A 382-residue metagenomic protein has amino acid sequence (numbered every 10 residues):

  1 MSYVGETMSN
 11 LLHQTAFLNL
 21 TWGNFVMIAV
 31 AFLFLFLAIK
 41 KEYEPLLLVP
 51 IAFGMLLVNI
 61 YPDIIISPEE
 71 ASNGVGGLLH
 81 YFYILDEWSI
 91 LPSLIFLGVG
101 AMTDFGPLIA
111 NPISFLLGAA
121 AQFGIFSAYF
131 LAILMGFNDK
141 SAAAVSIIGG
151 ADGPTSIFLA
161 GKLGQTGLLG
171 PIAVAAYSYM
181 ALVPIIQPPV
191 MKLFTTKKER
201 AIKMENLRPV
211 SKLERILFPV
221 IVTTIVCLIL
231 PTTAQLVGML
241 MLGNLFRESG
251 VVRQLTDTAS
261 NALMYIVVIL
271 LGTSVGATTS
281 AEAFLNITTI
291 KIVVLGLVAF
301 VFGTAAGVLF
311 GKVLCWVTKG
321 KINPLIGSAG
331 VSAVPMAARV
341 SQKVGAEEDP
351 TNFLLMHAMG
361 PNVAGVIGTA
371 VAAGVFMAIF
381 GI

Functional and structural regions predicted by a protein language model:
M1-G74: N-terminal alpha-helical transmembrane segments of multi-pass membrane transport and channel/translocase proteins
F34, L57, L85-I109, G243-F246 (+1 more regions): Hydrophobic transmembrane alpha-helices of secondary-active transporters and Na+-translocating membrane complexes
I39-L48, S67, Y81-F82, M102-L117 (+4 more regions): Interfacial helix-loop-helix linkers and transmembrane-helix boundary segments in multi-pass membrane proteins
W88, F96-M102, L117-S127, L131 (+3 more regions): Alpha-helical membrane segments and immediately flanking helix-loop junctions that form or couple to the substrate/ion
L108-Y129, S280-G307, A358-N362: Entry/N-cap segments of selected transmembrane alpha helices and their immediately preceding amphipathic helices
G167-I185, L295-G303, I326-A329: Alpha-helical transmembrane segments
S178-V251: Membrane-embedded hairpin module used as a gating/binding unit in multi-pass transport and secretion proteins
T223-G307: Transmembrane helical segments that form the transport core of multi-pass membrane transport proteins
